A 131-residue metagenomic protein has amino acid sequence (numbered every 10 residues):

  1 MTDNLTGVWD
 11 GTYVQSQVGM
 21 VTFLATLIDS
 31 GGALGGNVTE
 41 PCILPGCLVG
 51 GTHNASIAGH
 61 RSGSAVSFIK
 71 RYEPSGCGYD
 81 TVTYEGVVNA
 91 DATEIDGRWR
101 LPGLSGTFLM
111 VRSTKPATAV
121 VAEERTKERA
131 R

Functional and structural regions predicted by a protein language model:
M1-R131: Central antiparallel beta-sheet cores of small beta-barrel/beta-sandwich binding domains
